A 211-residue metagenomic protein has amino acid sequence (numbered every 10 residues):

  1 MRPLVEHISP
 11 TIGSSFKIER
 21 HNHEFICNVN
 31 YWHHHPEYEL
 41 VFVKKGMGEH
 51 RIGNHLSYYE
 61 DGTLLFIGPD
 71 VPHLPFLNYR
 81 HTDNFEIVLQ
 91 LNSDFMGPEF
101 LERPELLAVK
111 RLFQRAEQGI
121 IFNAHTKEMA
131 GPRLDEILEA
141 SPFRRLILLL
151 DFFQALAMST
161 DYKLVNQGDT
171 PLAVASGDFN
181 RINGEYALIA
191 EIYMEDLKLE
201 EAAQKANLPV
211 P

Functional and structural regions predicted by a protein language model:
M1-T63, D70-V71: Generic protein-terminus/edge-of-domain signal
R2-K17, P72-L134, M158-K163: A hydrophobic/aromatic-rich effector-binding and dimerization subdomain of bacterial HTH-type transcriptional regulators
I87, R133, R144-F152: Residue-level detector of well-ordered alpha-helical segments, enriched for hydrophobic/aromatic packing positions
L106, K127, L146, F179-I182 (+1 more regions): Short, structured helix-loop boundary elements
M129-A140, L148, R181-I192: Solvent-exposed, amphipathic alpha-helical segments
L150-A175: Linker/hinge segments immediately adjacent to helix-turn-helix/homeobox DNA-binding domains
G168-S176, G184-P211: Basic/polar phosphate-binding segments, predominantly the helix-turn-helix DNA-binding elements of transcriptional
